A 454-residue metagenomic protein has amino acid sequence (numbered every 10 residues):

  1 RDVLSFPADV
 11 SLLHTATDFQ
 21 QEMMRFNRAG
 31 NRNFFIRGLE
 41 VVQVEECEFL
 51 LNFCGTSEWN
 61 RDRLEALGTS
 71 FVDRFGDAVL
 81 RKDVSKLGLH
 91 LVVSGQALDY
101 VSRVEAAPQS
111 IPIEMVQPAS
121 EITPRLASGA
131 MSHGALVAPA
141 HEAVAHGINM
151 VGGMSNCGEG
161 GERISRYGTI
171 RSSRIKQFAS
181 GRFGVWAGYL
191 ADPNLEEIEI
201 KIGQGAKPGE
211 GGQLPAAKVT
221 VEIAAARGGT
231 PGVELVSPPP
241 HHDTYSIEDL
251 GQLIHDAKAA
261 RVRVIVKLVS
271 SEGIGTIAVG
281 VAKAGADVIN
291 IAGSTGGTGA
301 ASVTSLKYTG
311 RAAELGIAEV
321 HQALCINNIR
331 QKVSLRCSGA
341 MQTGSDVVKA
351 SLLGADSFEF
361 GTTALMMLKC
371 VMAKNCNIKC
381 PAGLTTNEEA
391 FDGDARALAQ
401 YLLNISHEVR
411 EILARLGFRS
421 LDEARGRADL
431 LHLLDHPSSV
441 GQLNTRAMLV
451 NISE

Functional and structural regions predicted by a protein language model:
R1-G228, R396, L403-S406, R410-A414 (+1 more regions): Conserved, well-structured core domains of diverse proteins
R1-R25, W59, R166, V236-D392 (+1 more regions): Glycine-rich phosphate/ribose-binding loops and adjacent secondary-structure elements that form binding surfaces
V92-L98, E196-K207, R227-E234, V264-G275 (+1 more regions): Short charge-dense sequence patches
A138, E142, H241-G251, G310-E314 (+4 more regions): Electropositive phosphate-/nucleotide-binding environments in soluble metabolic enzymes
I223-G229, L235-H242: Glycine-rich phosphate/pyrophosphate-binding loop and adjacent beta-alpha nucleotide/cofactor-binding cores
D392-L398: A ubiquitous short alpha-helical element
